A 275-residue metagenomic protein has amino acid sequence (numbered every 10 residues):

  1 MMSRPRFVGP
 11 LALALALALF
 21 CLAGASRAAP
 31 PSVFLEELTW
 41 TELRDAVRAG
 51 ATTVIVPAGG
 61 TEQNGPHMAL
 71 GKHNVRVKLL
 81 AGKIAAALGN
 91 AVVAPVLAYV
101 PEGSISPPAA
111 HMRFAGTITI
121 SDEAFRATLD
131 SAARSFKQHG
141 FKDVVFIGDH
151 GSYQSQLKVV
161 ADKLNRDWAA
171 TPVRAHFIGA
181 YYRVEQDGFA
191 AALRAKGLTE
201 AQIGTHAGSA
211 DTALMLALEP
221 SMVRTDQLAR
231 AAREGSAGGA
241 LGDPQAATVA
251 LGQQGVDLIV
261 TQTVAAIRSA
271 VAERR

Functional and structural regions predicted by a protein language model:
M1-R6: N-terminal secretory signal peptides that target proteins for export/translocation
G9-P10, P30: Alpha-helical interaction segments
P10-A23: Bacterial N-terminal signal peptides
R27-V145, D149-R275: Extended, histidine- and acidic-residue-enriched regions that form the cofactor-binding/catalytic faces
